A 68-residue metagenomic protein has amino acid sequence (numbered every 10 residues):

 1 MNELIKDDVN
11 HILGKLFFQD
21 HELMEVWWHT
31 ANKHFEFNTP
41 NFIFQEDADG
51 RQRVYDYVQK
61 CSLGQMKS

Functional and structural regions predicted by a protein language model:
M1-S68: Non-transmembrane "mature" sequence context
